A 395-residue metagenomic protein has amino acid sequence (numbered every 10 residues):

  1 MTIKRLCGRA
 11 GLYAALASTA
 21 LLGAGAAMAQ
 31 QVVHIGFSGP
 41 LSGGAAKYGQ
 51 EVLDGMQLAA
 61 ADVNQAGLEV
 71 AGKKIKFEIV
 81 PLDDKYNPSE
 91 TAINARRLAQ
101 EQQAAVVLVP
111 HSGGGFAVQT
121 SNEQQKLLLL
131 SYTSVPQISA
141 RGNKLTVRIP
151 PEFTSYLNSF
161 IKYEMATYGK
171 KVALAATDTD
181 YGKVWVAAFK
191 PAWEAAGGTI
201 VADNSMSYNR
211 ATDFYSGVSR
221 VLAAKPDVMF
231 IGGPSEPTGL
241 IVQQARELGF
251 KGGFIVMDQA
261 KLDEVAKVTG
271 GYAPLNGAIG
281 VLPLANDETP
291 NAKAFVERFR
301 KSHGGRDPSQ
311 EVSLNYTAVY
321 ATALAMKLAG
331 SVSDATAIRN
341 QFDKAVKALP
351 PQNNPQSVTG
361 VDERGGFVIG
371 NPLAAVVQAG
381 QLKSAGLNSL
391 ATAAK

Functional and structural regions predicted by a protein language model:
T2-L6, A10-L16, M28-K395: Extracytosolic ligand-binding ectodomains
A24-A26: N-terminal signal peptide c-region/cleavage motif recognized by signal peptidases
